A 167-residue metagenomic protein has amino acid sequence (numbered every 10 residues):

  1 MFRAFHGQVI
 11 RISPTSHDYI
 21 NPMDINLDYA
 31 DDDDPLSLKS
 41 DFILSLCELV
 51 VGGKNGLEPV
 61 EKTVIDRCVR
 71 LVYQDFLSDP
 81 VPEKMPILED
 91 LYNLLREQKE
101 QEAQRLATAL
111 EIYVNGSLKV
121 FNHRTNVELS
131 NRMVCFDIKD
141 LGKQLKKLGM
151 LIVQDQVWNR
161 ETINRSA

Functional and structural regions predicted by a protein language model:
M1-P14: Glycine-rich phosphate-binding loop of nucleotide-binding enzymes
R3-F5, P22-A167: P-loop NTPase motor domains
P14-P22: Interdomain hinge/linker at the junction between the two RecA-like core domains of SF2 helicases
